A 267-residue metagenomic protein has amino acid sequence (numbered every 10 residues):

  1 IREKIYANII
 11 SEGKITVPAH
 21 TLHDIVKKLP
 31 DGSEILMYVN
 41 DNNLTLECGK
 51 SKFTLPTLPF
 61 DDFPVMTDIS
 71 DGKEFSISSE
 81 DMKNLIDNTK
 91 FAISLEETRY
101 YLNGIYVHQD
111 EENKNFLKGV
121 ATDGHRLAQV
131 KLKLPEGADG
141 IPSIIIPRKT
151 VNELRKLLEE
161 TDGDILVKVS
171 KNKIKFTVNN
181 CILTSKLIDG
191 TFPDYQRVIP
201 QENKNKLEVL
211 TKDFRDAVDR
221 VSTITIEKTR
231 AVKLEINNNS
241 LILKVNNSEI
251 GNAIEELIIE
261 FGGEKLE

Functional and structural regions predicted by a protein language model:
I1-E267: Structural preference for solvent-exposed beta-strand-turn elements and adjacent flexible terminal/loop segments within
